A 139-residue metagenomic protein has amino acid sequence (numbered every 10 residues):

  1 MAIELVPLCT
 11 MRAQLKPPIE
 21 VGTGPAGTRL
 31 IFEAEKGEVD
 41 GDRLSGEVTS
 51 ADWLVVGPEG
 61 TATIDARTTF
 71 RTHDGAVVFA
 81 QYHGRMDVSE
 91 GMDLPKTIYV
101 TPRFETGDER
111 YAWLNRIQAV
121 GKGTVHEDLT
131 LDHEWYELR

Functional and structural regions predicted by a protein language model:
M1-R139: Beta-strand-enriched cores of mature, soluble protein domains
